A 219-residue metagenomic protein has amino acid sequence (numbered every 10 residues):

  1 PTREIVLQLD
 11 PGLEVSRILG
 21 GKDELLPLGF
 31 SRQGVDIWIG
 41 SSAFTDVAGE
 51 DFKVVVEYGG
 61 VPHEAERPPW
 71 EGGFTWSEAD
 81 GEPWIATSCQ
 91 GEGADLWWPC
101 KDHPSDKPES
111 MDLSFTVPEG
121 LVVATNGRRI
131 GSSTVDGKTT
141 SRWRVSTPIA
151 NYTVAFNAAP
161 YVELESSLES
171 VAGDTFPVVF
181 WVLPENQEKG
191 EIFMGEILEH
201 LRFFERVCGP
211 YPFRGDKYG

Functional and structural regions predicted by a protein language model:
P1-D216: Acidic/His-enriched low-complexity segments
G219: Acyl-thioester-dependent condensation/acyltransferase catalytic cores
